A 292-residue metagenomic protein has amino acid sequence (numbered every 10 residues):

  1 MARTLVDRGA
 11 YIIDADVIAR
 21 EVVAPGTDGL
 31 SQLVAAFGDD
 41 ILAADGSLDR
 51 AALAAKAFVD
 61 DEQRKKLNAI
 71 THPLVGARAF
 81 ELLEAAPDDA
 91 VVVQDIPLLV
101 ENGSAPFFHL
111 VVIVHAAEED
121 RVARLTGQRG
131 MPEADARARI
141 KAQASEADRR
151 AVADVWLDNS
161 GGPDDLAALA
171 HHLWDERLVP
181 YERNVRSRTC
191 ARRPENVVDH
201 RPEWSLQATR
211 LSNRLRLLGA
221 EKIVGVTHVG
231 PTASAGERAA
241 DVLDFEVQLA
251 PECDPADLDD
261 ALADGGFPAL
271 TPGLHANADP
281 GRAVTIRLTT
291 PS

Functional and structural regions predicted by a protein language model:
M1-I13: A conserved segment at the C-terminal end of the G1
Y11, R20-V91: ATP-dependent small-molecule kinase phosphotransfer cores that center on conserved nucleotide phosphate-binding segments
D16, L67, V93, L166: Residue-level signal for inorganic ion chemistry
A77-A86, V91-G127: ATP-dependent NMP and nucleoside kinases share a basic, alpha-helical "lid"
R78-A79, A105-F107, G127-Y181: Small-molecule kinase domains that catalyze NTP-dependent phosphoryl transfer to phosphate-bearing small molecules
I96-V100, S212-A256: Active-site nucleotide-donor binding segment shared across nucleotidyl transfer reactions
D120-A123, G127-R139, W174, Y181 (+2 more regions): Metal-dependent nucleotidyltransferase catalytic core
H172-T227: Helical scaffold of the NTase/Pol beta-like nucleotidyltransferase catalytic core
